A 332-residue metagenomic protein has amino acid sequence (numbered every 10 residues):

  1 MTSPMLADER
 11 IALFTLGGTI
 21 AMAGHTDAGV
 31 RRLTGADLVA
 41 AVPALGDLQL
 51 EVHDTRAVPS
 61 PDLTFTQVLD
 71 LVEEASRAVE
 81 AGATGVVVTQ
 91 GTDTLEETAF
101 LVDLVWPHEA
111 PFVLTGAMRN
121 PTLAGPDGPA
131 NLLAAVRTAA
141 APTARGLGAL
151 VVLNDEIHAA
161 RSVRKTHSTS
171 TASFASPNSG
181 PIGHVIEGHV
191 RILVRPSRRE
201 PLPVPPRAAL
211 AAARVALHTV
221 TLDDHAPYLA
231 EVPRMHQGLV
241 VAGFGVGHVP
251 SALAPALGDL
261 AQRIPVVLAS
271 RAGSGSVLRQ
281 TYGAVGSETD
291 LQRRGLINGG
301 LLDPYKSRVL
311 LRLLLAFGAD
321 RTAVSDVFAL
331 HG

Functional and structural regions predicted by a protein language model:
M1-R77, P255, S274, N298: ATP/NTP phosphate-donor binding region
M5-R10, F14-A21, T34, A40-G46 (+3 more regions): Accessory alpha-helical/coil subdomains and C-terminal extensions that flank or cap enzyme catalytic cores
F14-L16, V88-Q90, V113-G116, G148-N154 (+3 more regions): Short beta-strand segments
D27-A36, T94, F100-F112, G128-A134 (+2 more regions): A glycine- and small-aliphatic-rich helix-loop capping segment at beta-alpha/alpha-beta transitions that lines
E80-L95, R234-G245: Short acidic, glycine-rich surface-loop motifs adjacent to enzyme active sites
V88-A110, V249-G258: Short Gly/Thr/Asp-enriched flexible loops that form oxyanion-binding sites at enzyme active sites
L114-E187: Internal gly/pro-rich beta-alpha loop/helix module that stabilizes soluble enzyme cofactors or their anionic handles
S251-G332: ATP/nucleoside-binding phosphotransfer catalytic cores, i.e., glycine-rich phosphate-binding loops
